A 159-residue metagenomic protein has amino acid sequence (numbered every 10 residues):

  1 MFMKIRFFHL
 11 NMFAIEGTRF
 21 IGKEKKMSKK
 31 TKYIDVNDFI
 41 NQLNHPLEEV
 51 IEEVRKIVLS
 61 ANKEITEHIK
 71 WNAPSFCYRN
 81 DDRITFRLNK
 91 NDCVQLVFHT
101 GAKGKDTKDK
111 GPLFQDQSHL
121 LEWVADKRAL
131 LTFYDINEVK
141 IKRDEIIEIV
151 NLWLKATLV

Functional and structural regions predicted by a protein language model:
F2-V159: Charge-dense, helix-prone N-terminal extensions
